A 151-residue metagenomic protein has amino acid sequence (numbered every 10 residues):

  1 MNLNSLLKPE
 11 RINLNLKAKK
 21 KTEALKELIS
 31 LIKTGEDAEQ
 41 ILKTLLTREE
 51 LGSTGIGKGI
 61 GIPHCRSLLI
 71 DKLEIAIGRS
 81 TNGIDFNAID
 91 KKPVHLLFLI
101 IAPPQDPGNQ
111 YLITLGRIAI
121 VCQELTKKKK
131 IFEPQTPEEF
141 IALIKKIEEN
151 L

Functional and structural regions predicted by a protein language model:
M1-L151: Cytosolic covalent-transfer regions centered on His/Cys nucleophiles that carry phosphoryl or persulfide groups
